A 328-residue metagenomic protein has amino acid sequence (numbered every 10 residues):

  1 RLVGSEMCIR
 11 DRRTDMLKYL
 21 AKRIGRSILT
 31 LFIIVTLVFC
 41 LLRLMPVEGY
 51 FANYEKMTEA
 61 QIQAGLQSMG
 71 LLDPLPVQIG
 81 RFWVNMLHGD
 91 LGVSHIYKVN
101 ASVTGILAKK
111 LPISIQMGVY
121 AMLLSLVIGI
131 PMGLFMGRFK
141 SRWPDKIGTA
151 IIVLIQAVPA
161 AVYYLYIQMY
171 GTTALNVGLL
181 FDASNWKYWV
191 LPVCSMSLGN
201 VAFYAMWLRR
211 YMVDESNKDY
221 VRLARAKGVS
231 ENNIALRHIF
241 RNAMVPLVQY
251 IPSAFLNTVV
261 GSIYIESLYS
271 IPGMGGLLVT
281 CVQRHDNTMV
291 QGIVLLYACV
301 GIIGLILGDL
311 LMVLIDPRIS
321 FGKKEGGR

Functional and structural regions predicted by a protein language model:
L2-I9: Short, small-residue-biased leader/transition segments that mark boundaries at the very start of proteins
D15-L41: Charged, compositionally biased N-terminal leader segments and the immediate start of the first structured element
L17, L107, L111-P144, A160 (+1 more regions): Alpha-helical transmembrane segments of integral membrane proteins, especially multi-pass inner/plasma-membrane
L17-R26, M132-Q168: Cytoplasmic-entry segments and transmembrane alpha-helices of multi-pass inner-membrane transporters
L31-R81, G171, L175-Y188: Hydrophobic alpha-helical transmembrane segments of membrane transport/permease proteins and related membrane-embedded
T36, C40, L44, F135 (+6 more regions): Hydrophobic membrane-targeting alpha-helices
V38-M45, F82-V84, A150-L180, S197-G199: Membrane-water interface segments at the C-terminal ends of transmembrane alpha-helices in multi-pass inner-membrane
L71-I128: An internal, D/E-rich "acidic patch" concept
